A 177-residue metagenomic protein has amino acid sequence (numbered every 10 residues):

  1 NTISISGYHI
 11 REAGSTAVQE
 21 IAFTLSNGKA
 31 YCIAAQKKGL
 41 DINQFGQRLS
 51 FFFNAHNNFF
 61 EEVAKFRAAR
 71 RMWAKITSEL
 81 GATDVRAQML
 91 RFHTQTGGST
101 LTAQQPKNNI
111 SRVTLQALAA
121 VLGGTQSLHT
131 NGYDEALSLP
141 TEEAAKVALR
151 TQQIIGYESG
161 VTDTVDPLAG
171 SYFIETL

Functional and structural regions predicted by a protein language model:
N1-H56, E61, L80-T83, Q88-H93 (+2 more regions): Catalytic alpha/beta active-site cores
G14-A22, H56-A68, T96-I110, S138-V147 (+1 more regions): Short glycine/threonine-rich loop-to-helix capping motif typified by GTGT followed within a few residues by an Asp-Pro
T16-T24, Q36, K65-A69, S78 (+5 more regions): Peripheral terminal and linker regions in Fe-S/redox and tRNA-modifying enzymes
S26-I33, P106-T125, V147-G156: Glycine-rich and small/hydrophobic secondary-structure elements
I76-S78, T102: Outer-membrane beta-barrel translocator/pore domains, especially the C-terminal barrels of Gram-negative outer-membrane
E79, I110-T114, L137: Hydrophobic alpha-helical bundle architecture
Q126-L177: Active-site or pore-adjacent capping/gating segments
